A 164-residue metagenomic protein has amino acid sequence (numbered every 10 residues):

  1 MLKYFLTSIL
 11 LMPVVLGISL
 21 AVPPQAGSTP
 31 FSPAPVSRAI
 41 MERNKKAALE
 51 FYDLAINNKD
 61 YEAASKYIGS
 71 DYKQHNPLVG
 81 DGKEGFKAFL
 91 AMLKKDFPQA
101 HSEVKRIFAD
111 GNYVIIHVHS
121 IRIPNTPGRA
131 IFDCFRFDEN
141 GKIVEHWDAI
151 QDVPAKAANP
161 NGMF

Functional and structural regions predicted by a protein language model:
M1-Y4: Positively charged n-region of N-terminal signal peptides that target proteins for export
S8-G17: Bacterial N-terminal signal peptides
L20-K66, P160-F164: Short, low-complexity N-terminal intrinsically disordered segments enriched in polar/charged residues
Y61-D110: A solvent-exposed, acidic/Ser-Thr-rich amphipathic alpha-helical stretch
A64, A109-Y113, F135-I143: Short, solvent-exposed coil/turn segments at beta-strand boundaries
A100-S102, P127-D133: Short, surface-exposed coil-to-beta transition loops
I116-I123: Short beta-strand segments that buttress and anchor functional surface loops
A130-G162: Short beta-strand edge/turn micro-motifs at domain boundaries
